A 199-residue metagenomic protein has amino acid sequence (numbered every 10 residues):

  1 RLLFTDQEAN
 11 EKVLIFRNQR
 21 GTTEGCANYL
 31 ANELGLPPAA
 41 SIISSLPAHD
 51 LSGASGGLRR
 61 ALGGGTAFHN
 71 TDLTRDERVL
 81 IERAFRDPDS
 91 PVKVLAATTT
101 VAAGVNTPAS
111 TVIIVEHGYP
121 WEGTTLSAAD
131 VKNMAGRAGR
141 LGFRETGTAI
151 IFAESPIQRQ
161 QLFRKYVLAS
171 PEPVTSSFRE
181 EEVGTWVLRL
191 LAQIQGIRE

Functional and structural regions predicted by a protein language model:
F4-A9, L58-A61, A84-D89, G104-N106 (+1 more regions): Conserved catalytic network of the ASCE P-loop NTPase/AAA+ motor domain
L14-V94, E122-K132: Conserved C-terminal RecA-like helicase domain
L30-L34, T111-I113, R164-S170: Short secondary-structure boundary/capping segments
T66, G104, G136: Active-site glycine-centered loops adjacent to acidic/histidine catalytic or metal-binding residues that shape
T74-A84, L168-E199: C-terminal accessory/connector segments of nucleic-acid motor ATPases
A97-V101: Ser/Thr-glycine-rich phosphate-binding loops at phosphate-binding pockets of nucleotides, nucleotide cofactors
T107, T111-K165: Conserved segment of the helicase C-terminal RecA-like domain
